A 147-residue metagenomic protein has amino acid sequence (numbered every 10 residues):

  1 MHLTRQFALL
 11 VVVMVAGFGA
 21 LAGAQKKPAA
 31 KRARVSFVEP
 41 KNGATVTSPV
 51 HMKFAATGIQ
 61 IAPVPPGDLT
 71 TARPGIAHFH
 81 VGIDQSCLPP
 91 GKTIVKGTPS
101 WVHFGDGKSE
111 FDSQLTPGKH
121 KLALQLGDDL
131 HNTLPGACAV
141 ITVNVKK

Functional and structural regions predicted by a protein language model:
M1-T4: N-terminal secretory signal peptides that target proteins for export/translocation
A8-G19: Bacterial N-terminal signal peptides
L9-V11, V35, G97, E110: A residue-level detector for conformationally permissive "hinge/kink" positions
A20-A24: Sec/Tat signal peptide C-region and signal peptidase I cleavage site
Q25-R34: Proline/serine/threonine-rich low-complexity linkers at boundaries of modular beta-sandwich domains
K27-P28, G43, P49-T57, I61-K147: Long, low-complexity serine/threonine/glycine- and acidic-rich segments characteristic of extracellular
V35-F37, V143: Hydrophobic beta-strand residues in large extracellular and virion-surface proteins
F37-T45: Short beta-strand segments of immunoglobulin-like
